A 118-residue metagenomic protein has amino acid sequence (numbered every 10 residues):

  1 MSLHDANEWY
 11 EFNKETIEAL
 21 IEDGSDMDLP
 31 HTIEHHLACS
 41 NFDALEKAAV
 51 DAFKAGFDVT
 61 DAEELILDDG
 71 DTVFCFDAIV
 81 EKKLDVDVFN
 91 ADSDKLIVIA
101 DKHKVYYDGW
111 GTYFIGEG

Functional and structural regions predicted by a protein language model:
M1-G118: Long, contiguous binding/interaction regions
